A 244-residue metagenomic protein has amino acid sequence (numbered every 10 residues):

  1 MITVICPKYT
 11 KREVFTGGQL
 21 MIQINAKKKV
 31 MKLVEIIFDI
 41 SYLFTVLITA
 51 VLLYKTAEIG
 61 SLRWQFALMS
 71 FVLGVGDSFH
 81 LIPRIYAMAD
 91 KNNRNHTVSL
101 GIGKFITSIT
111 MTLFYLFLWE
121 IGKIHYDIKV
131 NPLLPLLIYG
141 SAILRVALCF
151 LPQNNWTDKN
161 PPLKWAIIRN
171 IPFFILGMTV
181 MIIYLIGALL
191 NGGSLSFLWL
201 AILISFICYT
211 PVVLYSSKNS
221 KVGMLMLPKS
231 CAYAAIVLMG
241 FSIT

Functional and structural regions predicted by a protein language model:
I24-V46: Hydrophobic transmembrane alpha-helical segments in integral membrane proteins
V46-K55, F117-I121, V146-N155, P172-S196 (+1 more regions): Alpha-helical transmembrane segments in multipass membrane proteins, preferentially the mid-helix core
A50-Y54, F79-P135, V146-N154: Internal transmembrane alpha-helix with an interfacial aromatic "cap," most often the third helix
I59-F71, V130-I138, N191-A201, K221: Membrane-interfacial loop-to-transmembrane alpha-helix junctions, especially the N-terminal start
L68-Y86, I143-L144, L200-V213: Hydrophobic alpha-helical transmembrane segments of multi-pass membrane proteins
N93-K104, N131, D158-R169, F197 (+1 more regions): Non-cytosolic membrane-interface motifs at loop->transmembrane helix junctions
L134-I138, K159-G177, N191-W199: A loop-to-helix transmembrane entry motif
F241-T244: Juxtamembrane boundary at the C-terminal end of a transmembrane helix
